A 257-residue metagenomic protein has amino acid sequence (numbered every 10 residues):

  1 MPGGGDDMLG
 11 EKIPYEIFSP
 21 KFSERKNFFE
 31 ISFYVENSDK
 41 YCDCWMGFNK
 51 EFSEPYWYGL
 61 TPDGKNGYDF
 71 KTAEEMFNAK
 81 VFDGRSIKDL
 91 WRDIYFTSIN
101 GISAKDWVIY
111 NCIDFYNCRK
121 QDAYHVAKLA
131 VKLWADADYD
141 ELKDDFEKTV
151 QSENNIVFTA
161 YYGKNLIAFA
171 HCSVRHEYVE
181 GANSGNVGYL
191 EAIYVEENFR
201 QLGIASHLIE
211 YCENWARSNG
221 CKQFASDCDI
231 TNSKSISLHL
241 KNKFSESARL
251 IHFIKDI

Functional and structural regions predicted by a protein language model:
F18-K21, D138-Y161, H171: Active-site rim helix/loop that mediates acceptor-substrate recognition in acyltransferases
C112-V126: A short beta-loop-alpha structural element at the N-terminal edge of CoA-dependent acyl/N-acetyltransferase catalytic
A127-E141: Helix-loop element at the rim of GNAT/NAT acetyltransferase active sites that forms part of the acceptor-substrate
T159, N165-V174, Y189, Y194: Conserved beta-strand in the GNAT
N183-E197, I251-H252: Conserved acetyl-CoA binding element of GNAT-fold acetyltransferases
V195, Q201-N214, S237-K241: Conserved acetyl-CoA-binding loop-helix of GNAT-fold acetyltransferases
S206, S218, I230-R249: Conserved active-site alpha-helix within GNAT-family acetyltransferase domains
I209, A216-C228: Conserved GNAT acetyl-CoA-binding A-motif
